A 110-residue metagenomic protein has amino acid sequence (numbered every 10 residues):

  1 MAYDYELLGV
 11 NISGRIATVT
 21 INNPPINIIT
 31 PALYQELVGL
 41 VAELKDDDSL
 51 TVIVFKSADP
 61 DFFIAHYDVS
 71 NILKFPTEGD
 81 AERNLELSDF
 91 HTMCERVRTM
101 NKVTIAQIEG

Functional and structural regions predicted by a protein language model:
M1-K56: Conserved CoA-thioester-binding segment of acyl-CoA-metabolizing enzymes
P24, D59-D61, G110: Short glycine-rich anion-binding loops that position phosphate/pyrophosphate groups of nucleotides and phosphorylated
A32-E36, D89, R96: Charged catalytic carboxylate motif
D47, F75, M100-N101: Acidic-histidine catalytic/liganding microenvironments
S57-E95: Glycine- (often His-adjacent) and acidic-residue-rich active-site loop that binds/positions the CoA thioester
H91-G110: Glycine-rich beta-to-alpha active-site loop
